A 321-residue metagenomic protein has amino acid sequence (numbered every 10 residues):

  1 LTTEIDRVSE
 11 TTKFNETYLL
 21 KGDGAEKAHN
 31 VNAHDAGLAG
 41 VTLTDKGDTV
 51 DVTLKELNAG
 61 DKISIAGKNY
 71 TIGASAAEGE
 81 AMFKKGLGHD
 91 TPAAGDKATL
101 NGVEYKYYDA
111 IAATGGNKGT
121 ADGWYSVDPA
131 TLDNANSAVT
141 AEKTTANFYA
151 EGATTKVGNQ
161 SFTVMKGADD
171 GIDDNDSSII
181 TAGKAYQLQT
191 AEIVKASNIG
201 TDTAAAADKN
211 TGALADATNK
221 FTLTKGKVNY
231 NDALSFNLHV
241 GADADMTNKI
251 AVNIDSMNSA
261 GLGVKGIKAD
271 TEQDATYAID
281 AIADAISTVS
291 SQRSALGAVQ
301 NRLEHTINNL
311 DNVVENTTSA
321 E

Functional and structural regions predicted by a protein language model:
L1-D90, D96-G102, D109-T120, D128-E321: Primary detection of the long, small/polar-rich alpha-helical "axial" segments characteristic of bacterial flagellar
